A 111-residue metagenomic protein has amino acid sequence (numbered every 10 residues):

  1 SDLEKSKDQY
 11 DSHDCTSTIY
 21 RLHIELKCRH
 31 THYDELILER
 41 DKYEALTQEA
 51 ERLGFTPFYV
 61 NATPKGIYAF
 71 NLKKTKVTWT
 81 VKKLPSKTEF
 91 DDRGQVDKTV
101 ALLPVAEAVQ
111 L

Functional and structural regions predicted by a protein language model:
S1, T18-L22, L53-F55: Short glycine/proline-enriched coil/turn segments at helix->beta-strand junctions
S1-T18: A short acidic/basic microdomain associated with nuclease active sites
D8, K27-R29, A62: Histidine- and/or cysteine-centered catalytic micro-motif in compact active-site loops
C15-H32: Conserved catalytic cores of phosphodiester-cleaving nucleases, focusing on short active-site segments
S17, T63, D91: Acidic surface patches and DE-rich sequence motifs
R29-R52: Mg2+/Mn2+-dependent nuclease catalytic core
A50-K76: Nucleic-acid nuclease catalytic cores
Y68-L111: Intrinsically disordered, low-complexity terminal regions enriched in charged/polar residues
